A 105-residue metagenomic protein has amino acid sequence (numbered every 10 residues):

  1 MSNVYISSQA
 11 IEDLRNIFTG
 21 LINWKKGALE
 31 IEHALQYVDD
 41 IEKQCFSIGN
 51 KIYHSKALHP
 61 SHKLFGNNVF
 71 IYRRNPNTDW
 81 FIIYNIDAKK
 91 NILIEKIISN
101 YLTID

Functional and structural regions predicted by a protein language model:
M1-V69: Basic, Lys/Arg-enriched alpha-helical interface segments
G27, Y72-D105: Enriched for short, Lys/Arg-rich terminal
